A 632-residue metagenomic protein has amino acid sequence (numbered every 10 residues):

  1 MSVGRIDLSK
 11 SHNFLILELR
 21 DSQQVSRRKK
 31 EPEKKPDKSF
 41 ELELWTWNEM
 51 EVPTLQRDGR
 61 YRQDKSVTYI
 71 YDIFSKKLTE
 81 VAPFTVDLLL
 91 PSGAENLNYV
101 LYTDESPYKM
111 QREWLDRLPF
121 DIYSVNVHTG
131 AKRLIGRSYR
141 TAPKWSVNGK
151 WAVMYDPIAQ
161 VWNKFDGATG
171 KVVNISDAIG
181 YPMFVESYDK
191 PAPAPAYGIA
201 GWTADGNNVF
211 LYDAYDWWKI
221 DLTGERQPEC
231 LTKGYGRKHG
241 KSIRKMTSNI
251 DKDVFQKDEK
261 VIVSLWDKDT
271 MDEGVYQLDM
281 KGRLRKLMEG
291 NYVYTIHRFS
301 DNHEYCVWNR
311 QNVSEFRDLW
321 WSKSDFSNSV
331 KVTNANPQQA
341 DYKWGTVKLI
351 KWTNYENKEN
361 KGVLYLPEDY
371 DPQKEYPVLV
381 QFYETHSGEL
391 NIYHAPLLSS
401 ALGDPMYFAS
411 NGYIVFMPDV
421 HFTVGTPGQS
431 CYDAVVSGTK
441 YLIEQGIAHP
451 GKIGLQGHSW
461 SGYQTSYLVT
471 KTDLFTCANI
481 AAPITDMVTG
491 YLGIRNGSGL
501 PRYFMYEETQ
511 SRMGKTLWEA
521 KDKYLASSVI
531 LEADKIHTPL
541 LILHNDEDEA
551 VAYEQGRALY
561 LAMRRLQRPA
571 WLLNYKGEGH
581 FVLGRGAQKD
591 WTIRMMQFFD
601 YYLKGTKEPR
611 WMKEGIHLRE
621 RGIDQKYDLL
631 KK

Functional and structural regions predicted by a protein language model:
M1-C306, Q311-R317, W321-S322, P609 (+2 more regions): Beta-propeller folds
L8, W145, W202, W352 (+4 more regions): Conserved hydrophobic/aromatic "anchor" residues that stabilize well-ordered secondary structure elements
S26-E31, R112-W114, K164-G167, D221-T223 (+8 more regions): Short, solvent-exposed loop/turn and secondary-structure capping segments
E105, W266, Q311, Q381-T385 (+2 more regions): Glycine-rich His-Gly loop
V125-G130, N148-K150, Y155-A159, K164-V173 (+8 more regions): Secondary-structure transition/capping motifs at alpha-helix termini and the adjoining loop/turn into the next element
A178-K190, F326, T333-G451, H458: Cap/lid segment of the alpha/beta-hydrolase catalytic domain
A395-K632: Active-site-proximal cap/loop segments of hydrolase catalytic domains
